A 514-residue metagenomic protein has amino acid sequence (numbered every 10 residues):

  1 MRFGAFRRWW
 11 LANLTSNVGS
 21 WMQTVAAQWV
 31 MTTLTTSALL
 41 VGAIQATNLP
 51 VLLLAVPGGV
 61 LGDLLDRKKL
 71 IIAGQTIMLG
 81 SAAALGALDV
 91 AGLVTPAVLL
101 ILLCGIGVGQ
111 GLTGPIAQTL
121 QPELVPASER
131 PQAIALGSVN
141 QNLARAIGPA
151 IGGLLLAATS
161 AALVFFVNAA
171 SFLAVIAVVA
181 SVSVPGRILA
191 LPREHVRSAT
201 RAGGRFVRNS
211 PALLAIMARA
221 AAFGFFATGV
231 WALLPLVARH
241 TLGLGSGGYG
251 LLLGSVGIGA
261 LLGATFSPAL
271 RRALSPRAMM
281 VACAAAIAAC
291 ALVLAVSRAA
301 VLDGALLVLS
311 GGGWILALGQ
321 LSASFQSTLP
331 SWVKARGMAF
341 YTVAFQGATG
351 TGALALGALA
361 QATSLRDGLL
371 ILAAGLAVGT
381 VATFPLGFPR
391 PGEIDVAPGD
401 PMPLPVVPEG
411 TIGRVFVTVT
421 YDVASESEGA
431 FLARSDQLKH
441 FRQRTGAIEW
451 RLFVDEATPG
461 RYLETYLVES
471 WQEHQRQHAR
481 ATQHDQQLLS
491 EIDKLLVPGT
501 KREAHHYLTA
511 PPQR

Functional and structural regions predicted by a protein language model:
M1-R390: Alpha-helical transmembrane-bundle signature of multi-pass membrane transport and export proteins
L88, V175, A424, L467-E469: Residue-level recognition of strand-loop junctions within catalytic nucleotide-signaling folds
L359, V415-Y421, R451-R480: Short, well-ordered beta-strand segments in beta-rich or mixed alpha/beta enzyme and ligand-binding folds
P389-P391, H440-E449, L467-E503: An amphipathic, aromatic/His-enriched active-site/gating alpha helix that lines ligand/cofactor pockets
P391-L404: Intrinsically disordered or compositionally simple regulatory linkers and C-terminal tails in signal-transduction
M402-R442, E449: Non-transmembrane accessory domains of multi-pass membrane transporters/channels
E503-R514: Short, low-order "capping/linker" segments at domain edges
